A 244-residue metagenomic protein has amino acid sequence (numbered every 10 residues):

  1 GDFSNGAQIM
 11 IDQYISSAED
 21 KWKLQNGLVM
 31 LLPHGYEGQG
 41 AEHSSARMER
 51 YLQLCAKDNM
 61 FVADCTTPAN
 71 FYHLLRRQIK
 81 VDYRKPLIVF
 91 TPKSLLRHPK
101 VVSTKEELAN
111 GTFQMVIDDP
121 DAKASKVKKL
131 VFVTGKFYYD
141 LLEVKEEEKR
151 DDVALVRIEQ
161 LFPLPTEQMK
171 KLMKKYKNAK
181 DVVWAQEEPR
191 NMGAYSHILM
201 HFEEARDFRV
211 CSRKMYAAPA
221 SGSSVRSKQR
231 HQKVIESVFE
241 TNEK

Functional and structural regions predicted by a protein language model:
G1, K57-V62, D151-I158: Short, basic, glycine/proline-bearing loop/turn elements
G1-F3, L32-E37, P68-N70, P189: Acidic, glycine-rich active-site loops and adjacent beta-strand->loop/helix elements that engage anionic groups
G1-L24, E42-E49, H73: Thiamine diphosphate
I15-E19, R76, K170-K174: Generic structural signal for well-ordered alpha-helical scaffold segments
W22-G27, P33-E49, Q53, V81-R84 (+1 more regions): Thiamine diphosphate
M30-L32, V62-T66, V89-T91, W184 (+1 more regions): General beta-strand structural signal in soluble alpha/beta enzymes
E37-Q39, N59-D64: Flexible, glycine/proline-enriched loop segments at strand-loop-helix junctions that form or flank small-ligand binding
D64, A69-V101, K244: Structural signature of the thiamine diphosphate
